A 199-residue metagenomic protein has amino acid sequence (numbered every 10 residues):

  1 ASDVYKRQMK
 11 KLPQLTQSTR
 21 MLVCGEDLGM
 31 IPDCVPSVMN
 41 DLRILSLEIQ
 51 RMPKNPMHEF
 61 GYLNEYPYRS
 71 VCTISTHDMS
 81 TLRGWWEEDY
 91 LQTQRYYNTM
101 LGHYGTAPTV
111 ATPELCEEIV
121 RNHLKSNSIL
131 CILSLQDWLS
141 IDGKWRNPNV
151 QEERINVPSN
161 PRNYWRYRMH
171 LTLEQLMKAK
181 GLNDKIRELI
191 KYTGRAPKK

Functional and structural regions predicted by a protein language model:
A1-Y5: Short, small-residue-biased leader/transition segments that mark boundaries at the very start of proteins
K10-L22, E26-R146: Conserved alpha/beta catalytic core and glycan-binding cleft of carbohydrate-active enzymes
M21-C24, P36, Y164-T172, I186: N-terminal, helix-rich and Lys/Arg-enriched segments in bacterial and organellar proteins
N55, L176-K178: Generic secondary-structure boundary signal with a strong preference for alpha-helix termini
S140-L176: Low-complexity, glycine/alanine/valine/leucine- and proline-rich hydrophobic stretches
A179-A196: C-terminal accessory segments of extracellular proteins
